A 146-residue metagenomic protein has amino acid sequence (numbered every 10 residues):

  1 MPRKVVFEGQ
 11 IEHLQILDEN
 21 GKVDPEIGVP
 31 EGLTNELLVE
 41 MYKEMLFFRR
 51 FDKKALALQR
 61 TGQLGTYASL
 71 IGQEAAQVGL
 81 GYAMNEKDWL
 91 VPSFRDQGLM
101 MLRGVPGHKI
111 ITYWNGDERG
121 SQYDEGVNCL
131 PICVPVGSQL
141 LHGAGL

Functional and structural regions predicted by a protein language model:
M1-V29: Charged, compositionally biased N-terminal leader segments and the immediate start of the first structured element
F7-Q10, L38-E40, A83-N85: A generic structural signal for short, non-catalytic loop/turn and secondary-structure boundary residues
Q10-L14, R49, N115: N-proximal short alpha-helices
Q15-G21, K43-L56: N-terminal glycine-rich anion-binding loops that anchor highly charged ligand groups
G32-K43: Short, contiguous, helix-prone interaction/anchoring segments in small proteins
L37-L38, F47, A75: Active-site-adjacent structural elements in enzyme catalytic domains
R50-K53, A57-L146: Cofactor-binding active-site loop characterized by glycine-rich and histidine/acidic residues
